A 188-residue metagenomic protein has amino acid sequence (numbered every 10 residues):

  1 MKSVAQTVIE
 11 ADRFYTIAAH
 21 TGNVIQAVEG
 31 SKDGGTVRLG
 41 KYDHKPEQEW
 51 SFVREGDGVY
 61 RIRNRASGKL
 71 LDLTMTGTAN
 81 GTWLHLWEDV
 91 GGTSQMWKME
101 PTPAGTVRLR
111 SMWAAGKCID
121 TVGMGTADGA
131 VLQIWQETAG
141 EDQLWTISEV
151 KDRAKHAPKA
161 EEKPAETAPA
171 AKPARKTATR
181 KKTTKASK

Functional and structural regions predicted by a protein language model:
M1-K188: Lectin-like carbohydrate-binding module/patch detector with strong preference for beta-trefoil
